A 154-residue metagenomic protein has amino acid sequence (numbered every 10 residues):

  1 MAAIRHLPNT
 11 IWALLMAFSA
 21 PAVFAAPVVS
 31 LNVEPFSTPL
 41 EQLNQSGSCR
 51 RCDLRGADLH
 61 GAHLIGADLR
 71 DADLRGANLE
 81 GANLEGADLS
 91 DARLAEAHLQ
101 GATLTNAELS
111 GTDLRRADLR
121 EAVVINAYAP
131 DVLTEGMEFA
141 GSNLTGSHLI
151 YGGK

Functional and structural regions predicted by a protein language model:
A2-I11: Bacterial N-terminal signal peptides that target proteins for export
A26-K154: Tandem repeat scaffolds
